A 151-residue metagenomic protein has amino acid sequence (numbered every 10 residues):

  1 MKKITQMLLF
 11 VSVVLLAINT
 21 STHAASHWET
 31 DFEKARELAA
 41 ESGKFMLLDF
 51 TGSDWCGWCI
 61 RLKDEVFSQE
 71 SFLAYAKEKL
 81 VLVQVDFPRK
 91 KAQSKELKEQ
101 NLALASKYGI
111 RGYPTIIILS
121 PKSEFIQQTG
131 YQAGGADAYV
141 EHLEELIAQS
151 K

Functional and structural regions predicted by a protein language model:
M1-L9: Bacterial N-terminal signal peptides that target proteins for export
L8-A17: Bacterial N-terminal signal peptides
N19-A25: Sec/Tat signal peptide C-region and signal peptidase I cleavage site
W28-E29, F72-E99: Thiol-based oxidoreductase modules, predominantly thioredoxin-like and allied folds used for disulfide exchange
W28-M46, A76: A short beta-strand-turn-helix
S42-C56: Short active-site neighborhood of thiol/selenol oxidoreductases, capturing the structured segment around
C59-Y75: Typically the conserved alpha-helix immediately C-terminal to a functionally engaged Cys/Sec in thioredoxin-like
E65, A103, K107, R111-K151: Non-catalytic, surface beta->alpha helical segment in thiol-disulfide oxidoreductase systems
